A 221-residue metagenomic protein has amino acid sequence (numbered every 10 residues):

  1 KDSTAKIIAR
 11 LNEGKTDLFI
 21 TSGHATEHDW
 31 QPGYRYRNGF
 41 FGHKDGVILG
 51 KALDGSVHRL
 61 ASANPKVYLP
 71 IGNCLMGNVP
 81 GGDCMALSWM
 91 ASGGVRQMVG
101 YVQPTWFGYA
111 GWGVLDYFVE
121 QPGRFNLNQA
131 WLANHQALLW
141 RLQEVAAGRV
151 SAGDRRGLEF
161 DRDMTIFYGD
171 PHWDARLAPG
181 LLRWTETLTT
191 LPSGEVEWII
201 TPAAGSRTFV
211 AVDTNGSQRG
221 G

Functional and structural regions predicted by a protein language model:
K1-D2, R37-G50, L142-R156: Charged, glycine/proline-rich intrinsically disordered loops and linkers
K1-T21: A domain-level signal for caspase-like cysteine endopeptidase catalytic cores and their zymogen-processing architecture
A5-N12, Q143-A147, S193-E195: Polar/charged alpha-helical tracts
D17, K66, Q97, G169-W173 (+1 more regions): Structural beta-strand/beta-sheet cores of well-ordered domains, especially the beta-sheet scaffolds that support
L18-G113: Catalytic cores of nucleophile-dependent amide-cleaving enzymes
I71-T190: Active-site-proximal C-terminal subdomain of hydrolase catalytic domains
T190-G221: C-terminal beta-sandwich/jelly-roll accessory domains of carbohydrate-active enzymes
